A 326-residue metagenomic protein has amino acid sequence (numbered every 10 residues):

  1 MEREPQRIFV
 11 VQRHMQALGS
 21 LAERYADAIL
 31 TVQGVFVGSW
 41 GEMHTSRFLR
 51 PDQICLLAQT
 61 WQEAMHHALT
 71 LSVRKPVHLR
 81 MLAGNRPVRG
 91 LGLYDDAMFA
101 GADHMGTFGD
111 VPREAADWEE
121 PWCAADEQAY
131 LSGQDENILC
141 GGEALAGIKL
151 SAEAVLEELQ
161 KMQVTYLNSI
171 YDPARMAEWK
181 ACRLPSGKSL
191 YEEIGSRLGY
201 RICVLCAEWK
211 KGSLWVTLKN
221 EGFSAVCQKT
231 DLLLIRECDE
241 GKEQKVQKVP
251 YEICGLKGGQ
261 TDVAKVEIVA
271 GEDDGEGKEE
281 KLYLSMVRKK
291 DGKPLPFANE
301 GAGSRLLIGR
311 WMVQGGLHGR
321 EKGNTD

Functional and structural regions predicted by a protein language model:
E2-V11, W40-F48: Surface-exposed, active-site-proximal loop segments in enzymatic domains
P5-T31, Q53-A64: An active-site-proximal structural segment forming one wall of the substrate-binding cleft that immediately precedes
L18, Q59, S151-V155, G187-G195: Intrinsically disordered, low-complexity boundary segments flanking structured domains
A26-G41, G212-L214, L218-K219: Hydrophobic/aromatic-rich, well-ordered segments within soluble, folded domains that form packed cores
A28, Q163, T230: Residues that flank catalytic or metal-binding motifs in active/ligand-binding sites
T31-M176: Catalytic-core regions of glycoside hydrolase
Q163-G199: A eukaryote-biased signal for short, well-structured alpha-helical docking elements
E192-D326: Extracellular/luminal regions of secreted and cell-surface proteins that mediate adhesion/ECM remodeling
